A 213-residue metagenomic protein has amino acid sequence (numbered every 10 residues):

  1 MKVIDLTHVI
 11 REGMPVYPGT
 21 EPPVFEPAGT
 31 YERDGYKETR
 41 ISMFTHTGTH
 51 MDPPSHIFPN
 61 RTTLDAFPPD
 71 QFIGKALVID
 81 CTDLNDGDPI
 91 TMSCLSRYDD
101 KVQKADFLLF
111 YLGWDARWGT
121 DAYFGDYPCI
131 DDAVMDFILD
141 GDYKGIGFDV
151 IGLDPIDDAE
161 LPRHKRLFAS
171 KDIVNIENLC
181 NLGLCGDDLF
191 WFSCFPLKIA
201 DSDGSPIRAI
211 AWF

Functional and structural regions predicted by a protein language model:
M1-F213: Active-/binding-site microenvironments in catalytic and ligand-binding cores
